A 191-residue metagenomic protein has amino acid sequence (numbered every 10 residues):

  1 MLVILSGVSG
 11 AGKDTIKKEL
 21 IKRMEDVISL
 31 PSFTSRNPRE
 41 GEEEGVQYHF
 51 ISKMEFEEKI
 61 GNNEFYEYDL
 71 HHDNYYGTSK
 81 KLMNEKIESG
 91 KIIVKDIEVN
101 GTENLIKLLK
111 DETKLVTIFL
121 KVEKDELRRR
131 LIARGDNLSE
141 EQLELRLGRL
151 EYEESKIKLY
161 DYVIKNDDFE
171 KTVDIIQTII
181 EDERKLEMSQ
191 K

Functional and structural regions predicted by a protein language model:
L5: Hydrophobic anchor at the beta1->P-loop junction of P-loop NTPases
V8: P-loop (Walker A) phosphate-binding loop of NTP-binding proteins
K13-D14: Walker A/P-loop
K22-L30: Post-Walker A helix-loop "phosphate-sensing" segment adjacent to the P-loop in P-loop NTPases
S32-I93, V99-N100: ATP-dependent small-molecule kinase phosphotransfer cores that center on conserved nucleotide phosphate-binding segments
I93-V99, D111-R134: Conserved phosphate-donor/acceptor-positioning beta-strand/loop module used by diverse small-molecule
T102, N137-E181: Small-molecule kinase domains that catalyze NTP-dependent phosphoryl transfer to phosphate-bearing small molecules
T178-K191: C-terminal accessory "lid"/substrate-recognition subdomains
